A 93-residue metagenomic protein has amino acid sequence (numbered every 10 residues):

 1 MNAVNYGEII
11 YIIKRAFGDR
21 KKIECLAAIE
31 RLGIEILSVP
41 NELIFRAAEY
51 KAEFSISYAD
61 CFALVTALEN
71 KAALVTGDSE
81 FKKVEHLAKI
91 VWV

Functional and structural regions predicted by a protein language model:
M1, K14-A27, V91-V93: Short, well-structured N-terminal submotif of metal-dependent ribonuclease cores
M1-A3, I56-S57, D78, V91-V93: Histidine- and aromatic-rich ligand-binding microenvironments
M1-K14, L37-V39: PIN/NYN-family metal-dependent endoribonuclease catalytic core
N5, L43, A63, E80-F81: Alpha-helix capping/helix-boundary segments
I10, F45-A48, V65-L68: A cross-family signal for key residues in well-ordered alpha-helices that form functional helical elements
I29-K51, I56-S57: Mid-chain, well-packed structural core segment of small domains
L64-V93: Acidic, PIN/NYN-like endoribonuclease modules and their adjacent C-terminal/linker elements
